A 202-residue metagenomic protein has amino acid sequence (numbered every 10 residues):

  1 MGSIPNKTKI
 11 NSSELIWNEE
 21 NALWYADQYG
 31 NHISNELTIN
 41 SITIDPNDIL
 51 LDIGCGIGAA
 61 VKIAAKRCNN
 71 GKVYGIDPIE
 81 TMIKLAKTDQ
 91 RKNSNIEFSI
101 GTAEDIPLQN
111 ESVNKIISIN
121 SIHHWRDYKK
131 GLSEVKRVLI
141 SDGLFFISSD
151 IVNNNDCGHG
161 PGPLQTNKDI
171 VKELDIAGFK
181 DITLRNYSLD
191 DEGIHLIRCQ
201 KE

Functional and structural regions predicted by a protein language model:
M1-T43, A59-I63, D89, N153: Conserved class I S-adenosyl-L-methionine
I49, G143-L144: Short glycine-centered segments of the SAM/dcSAM-binding site in methyltransferase folds
L51-D105: Class I SAM-dependent methyltransferase SAM/SAH-binding core
E104-K115: A short acidic, Gly/Pro-enriched loop at the edge of an enzyme's catalytic core that lines a small-molecule cofactor
K115-D127: A short SAM/SAH-binding and catalytic strip from SAM-dependent methyltransferases
K129-S141: A short glycine-rich, Lys/Arg-flanked "PGG" loop and its adjoining helix->strand segment in the class I
F146-D169: Conserved class I S-adenosyl-L-methionine
N186-E202: Core SAM-dependent methyltransferase catalytic element
